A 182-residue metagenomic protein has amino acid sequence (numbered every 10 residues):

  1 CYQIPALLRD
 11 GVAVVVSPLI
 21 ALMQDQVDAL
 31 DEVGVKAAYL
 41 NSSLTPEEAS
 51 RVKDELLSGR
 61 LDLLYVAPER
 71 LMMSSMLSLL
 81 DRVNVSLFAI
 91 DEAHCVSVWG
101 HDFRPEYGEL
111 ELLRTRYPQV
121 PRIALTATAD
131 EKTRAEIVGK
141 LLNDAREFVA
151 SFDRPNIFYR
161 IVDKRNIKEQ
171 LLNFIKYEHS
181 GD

Functional and structural regions predicted by a protein language model:
C1-L7, M23, E106: Motif I (Walker A/P-loop) of helicase-class P-loop NTPases
G11-V14, K36, R60-L64, N84-L87 (+1 more regions): Loop/turn-to-beta-strand initiation segments
A13-M23, E178-D182: Conserved strand-helix element at the start of the C-terminal RecA-like helicase core
I20-L22, L44-P46, E69-M72, H94-C95 (+3 more regions): Conserved nucleotide-binding/hydrolysis micro-motifs of P-loop NTPases
Q24-S58, G139-L141: Conserved helix-turn-beta segment of the N-terminal RecA-like "Helicase ATP-binding" lobe in SF1/SF2 helicases
L44-L87, C95-H101: Conserved helix/coil segment N-terminal to the catalytic DExD/H
D81-V149, K168: Post-DEXD/H (motif II) to motif III coupling segment of the RecA-like Helicase ATP-binding lobe
R160-D182: Conserved interdomain hinge at the start of the Helicase C-terminal
